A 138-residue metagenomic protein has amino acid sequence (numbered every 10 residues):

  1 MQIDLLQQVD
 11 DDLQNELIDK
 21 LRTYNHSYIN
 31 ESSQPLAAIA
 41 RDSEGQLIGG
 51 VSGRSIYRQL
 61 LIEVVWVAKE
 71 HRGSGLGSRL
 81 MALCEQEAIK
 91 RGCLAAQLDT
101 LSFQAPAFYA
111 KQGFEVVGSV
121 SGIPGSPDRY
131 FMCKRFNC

Functional and structural regions predicted by a protein language model:
M1-V9, C138: Conserved N-terminal entry element of GNAT/NAT acetyltransferase domains
D10-K20: A short, well-structured alpha-helix characteristic of acyl/acetyltransferase catalytic modules
L17, Y109, F114: Conserved active-site tyrosine of GNAT-family acetyltransferases
P35-V51, R79: Conserved beta-hairpin
Q46-R54, Q59-W66: Conserved beta-strand in the GNAT
G73-Q86, K111: Conserved acetyl-CoA-binding loop-helix of GNAT-fold acetyltransferases
A88-L101: Conserved GNAT acetyl-CoA-binding A-motif
Q97-D99, E115-C133: Conserved catalytic-core motifs of GNAT/GCN5-like acyltransferases
